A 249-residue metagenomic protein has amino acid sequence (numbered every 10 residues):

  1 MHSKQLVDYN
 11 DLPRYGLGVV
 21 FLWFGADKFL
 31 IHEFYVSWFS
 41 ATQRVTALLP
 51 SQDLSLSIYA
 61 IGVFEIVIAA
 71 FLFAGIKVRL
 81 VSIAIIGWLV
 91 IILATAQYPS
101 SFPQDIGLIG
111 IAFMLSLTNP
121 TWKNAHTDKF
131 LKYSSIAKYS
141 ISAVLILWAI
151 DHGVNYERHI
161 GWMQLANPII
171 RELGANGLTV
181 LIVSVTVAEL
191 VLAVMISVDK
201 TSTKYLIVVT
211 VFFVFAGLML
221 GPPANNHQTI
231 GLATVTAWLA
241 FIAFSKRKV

Functional and structural regions predicted by a protein language model:
M1-S37, T46-V67, F73-L165, I170-V249: Extended, low-polarity transmembrane helix blocks
Q43: SAM-dependent methyltransferase catalytic-core segment centered on the flexible catalytic loop and adjoining short
